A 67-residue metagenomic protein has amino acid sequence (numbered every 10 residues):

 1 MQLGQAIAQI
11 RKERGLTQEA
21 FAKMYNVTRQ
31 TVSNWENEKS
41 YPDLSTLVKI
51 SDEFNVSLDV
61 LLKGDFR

Functional and structural regions predicted by a protein language model:
M1-Q2: A detector for short, charged/polar N-terminal pre-domain segments
Q5-M24: Short basic helix-loop element that most often maps to the first helix and adjoining turn of HTH DNA-binding modules
I7, F21-A22, V32-W35, L61: Conserved hydrophobic/aromatic packing and binding residues within compact polymer-binding modules
A8, L44-S45: Short, Lys/Arg-enriched C-terminal cap helix and immediately downstream tail that follows
G15, Y25-N26, E38, N55: Central "turn" residue of the DNA-binding helix-turn-helix
T17, T28-T31, D43, S57: Short coil turns linking two alpha-helices in DNA-binding domains
S45-V60: DNA major-groove recognition helix of helix-turn-helix/homeodomain DNA-binding modules
G64-R67: Short, charged recognition helix plus adjacent turn of helix-turn-helix-like nucleic-acid-binding domains
